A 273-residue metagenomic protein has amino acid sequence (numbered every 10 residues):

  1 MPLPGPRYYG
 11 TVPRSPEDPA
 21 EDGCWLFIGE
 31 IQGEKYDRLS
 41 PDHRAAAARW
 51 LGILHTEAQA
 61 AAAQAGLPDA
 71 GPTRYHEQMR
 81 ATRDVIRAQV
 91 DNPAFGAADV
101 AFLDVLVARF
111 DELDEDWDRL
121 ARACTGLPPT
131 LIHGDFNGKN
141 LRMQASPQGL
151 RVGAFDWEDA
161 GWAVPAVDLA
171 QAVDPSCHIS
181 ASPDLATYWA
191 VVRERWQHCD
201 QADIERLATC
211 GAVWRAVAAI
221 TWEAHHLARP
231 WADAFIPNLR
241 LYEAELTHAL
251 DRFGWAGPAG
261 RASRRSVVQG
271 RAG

Functional and structural regions predicted by a protein language model:
M1-P72: ATP-binding pocket architecture of kinase catalytic cores
M1-W25, Q32, T125, Q144-V152 (+1 more regions): Conserved NTP-binding catalytic cores of kinases and kinase-like/nucleotidyltransferase enzymes across multiple kinase
W25-L39, T56-A60, R87-F95, V213-D233: A glycine-centered beta->alpha junction motif in the catalytic cores of kinase/phosphotransferase enzymes
A63-L67, A81-H133, S146, R252-R265: An alpha-helical support segment within catalytic cores of ATP-dependent transferases
L103, R195-L207: Short, surface-exposed acidic
A108, H226-G273: Regulatory N- and C-terminal appendages and interdomain linkers associated with kinase/kinase-like NTP transferase
W117-V167, S266, G270-G273: Active-site acidic catalytic loop and adjacent metal/ATP-binding pocket of ATP-dependent phosphoryl transfer enzymes
D159-Q197, A212-D233, L241-A249: Active-site activation/catalytic loop segments of kinase-like enzymes and analogous catalytic loops in related
